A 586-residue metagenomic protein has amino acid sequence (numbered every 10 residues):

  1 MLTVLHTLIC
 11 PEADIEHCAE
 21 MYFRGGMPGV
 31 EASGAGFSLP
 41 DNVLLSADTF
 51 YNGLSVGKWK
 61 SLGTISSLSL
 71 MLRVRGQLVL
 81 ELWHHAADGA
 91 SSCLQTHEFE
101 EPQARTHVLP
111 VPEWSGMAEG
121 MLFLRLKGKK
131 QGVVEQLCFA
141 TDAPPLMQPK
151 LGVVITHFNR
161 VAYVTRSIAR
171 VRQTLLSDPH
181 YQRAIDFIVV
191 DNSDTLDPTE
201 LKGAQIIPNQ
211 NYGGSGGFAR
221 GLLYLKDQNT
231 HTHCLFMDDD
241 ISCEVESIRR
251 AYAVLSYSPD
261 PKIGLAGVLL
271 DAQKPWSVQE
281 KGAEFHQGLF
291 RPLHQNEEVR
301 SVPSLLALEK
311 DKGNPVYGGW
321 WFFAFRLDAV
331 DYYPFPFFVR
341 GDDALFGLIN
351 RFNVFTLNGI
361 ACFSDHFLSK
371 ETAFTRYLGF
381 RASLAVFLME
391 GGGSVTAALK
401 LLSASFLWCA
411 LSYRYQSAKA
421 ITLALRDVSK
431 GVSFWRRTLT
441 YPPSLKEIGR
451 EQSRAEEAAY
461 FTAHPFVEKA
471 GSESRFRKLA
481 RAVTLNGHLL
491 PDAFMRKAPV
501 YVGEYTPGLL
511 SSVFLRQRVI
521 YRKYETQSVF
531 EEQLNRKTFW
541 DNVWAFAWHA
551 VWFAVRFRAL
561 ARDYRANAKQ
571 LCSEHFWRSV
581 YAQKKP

Functional and structural regions predicted by a protein language model:
M1-L126, R381-P586: Terminal low-complexity segments of carbohydrate-biosynthetic enzymes
Q136-A143, F355-A373: Active-site donor/metal-binding and catalytic loop motifs of nucleotide-sugar-dependent glycosylation enzymes
R160-D178: Short, well-formed alpha-helical segments that are part of the catalytic scaffolds of diverse glycosyltransferases
E200-G216, Y224: Conserved donor nucleotide-binding strand/loop of the catalytic core
N229-S242: Short beta-strand-to-loop acidic/aromatic patch adjacent to the donor-nucleotide binding site
V245-P292: Conserved donor NDP-sugar-binding/catalytic core segment of glycosyltransferases
Q295-F322, S369-K370: A recurrent flexible, glycine/aromatic-enriched loop bordering the glycosyltransferase active site that acts as
Y317, F322, L327, D331-L348 (+2 more regions): Donor nucleotide-sugar recognition loop
